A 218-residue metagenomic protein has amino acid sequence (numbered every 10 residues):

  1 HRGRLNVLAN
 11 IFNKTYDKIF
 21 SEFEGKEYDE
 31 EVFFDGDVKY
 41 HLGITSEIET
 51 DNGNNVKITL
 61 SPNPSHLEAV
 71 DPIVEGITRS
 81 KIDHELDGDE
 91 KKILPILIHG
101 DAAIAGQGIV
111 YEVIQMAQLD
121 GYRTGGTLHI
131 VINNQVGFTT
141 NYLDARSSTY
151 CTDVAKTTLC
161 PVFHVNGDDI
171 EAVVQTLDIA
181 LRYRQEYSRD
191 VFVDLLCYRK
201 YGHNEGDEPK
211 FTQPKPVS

Functional and structural regions predicted by a protein language model:
H1-I96, A102-L128, I132-L143, S147 (+4 more regions): Conserved internal helical-beta-strand scaffold that buttresses enzyme catalytic cores
N6-V7, Q175-L177: Short secondary-structure transition/capping segments
I11, T15, E186-S218: Glycine/aspartate-rich loop-and-adjacent alpha/beta segment that forms the canonical ThDP
P62, A102, D169, P216-S218: Generic alpha-helical structural element
H99-G100, V131-N134, N166-D169, L177 (+1 more regions): Active-site proximal loops enriched in glycine and acidic residues that flank catalytic Cys/His/Asp and coordinate
L119, V154, Y183: Hydrophobic/aromatic ligand-binding patch that stacks against planar heteroaromatic rings of cofactors or nucleotides
Y150-T176, S218: Conserved thiamine diphosphate
F163, E171, L177-E186, V191-V193: Functional cores that coordinate and move charged inorganic groups
